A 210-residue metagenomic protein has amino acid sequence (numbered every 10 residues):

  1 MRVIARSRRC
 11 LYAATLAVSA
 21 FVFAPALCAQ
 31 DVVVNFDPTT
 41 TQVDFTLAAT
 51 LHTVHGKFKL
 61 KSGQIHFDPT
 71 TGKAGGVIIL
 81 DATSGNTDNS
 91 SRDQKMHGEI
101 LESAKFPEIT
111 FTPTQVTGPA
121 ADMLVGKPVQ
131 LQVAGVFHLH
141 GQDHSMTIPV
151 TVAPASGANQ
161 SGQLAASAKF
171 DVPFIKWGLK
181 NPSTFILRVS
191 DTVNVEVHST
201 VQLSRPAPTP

Functional and structural regions predicted by a protein language model:
R2-T15: Bacterial N-terminal signal peptides that target proteins for export
Y12-A26: Bacterial N-terminal signal peptides
C28-P210: Low-complexity, acidic/polar, glycine-enriched regions of mature
